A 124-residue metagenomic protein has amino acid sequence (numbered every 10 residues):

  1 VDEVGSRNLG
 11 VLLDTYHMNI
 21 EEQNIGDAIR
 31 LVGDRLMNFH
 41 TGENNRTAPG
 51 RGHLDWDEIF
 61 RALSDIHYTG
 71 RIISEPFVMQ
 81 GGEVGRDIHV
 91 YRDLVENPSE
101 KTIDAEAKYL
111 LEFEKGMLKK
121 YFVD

Functional and structural regions predicted by a protein language model:
V1-D124: Histidine-acidic metal/acid-base catalytic patches
